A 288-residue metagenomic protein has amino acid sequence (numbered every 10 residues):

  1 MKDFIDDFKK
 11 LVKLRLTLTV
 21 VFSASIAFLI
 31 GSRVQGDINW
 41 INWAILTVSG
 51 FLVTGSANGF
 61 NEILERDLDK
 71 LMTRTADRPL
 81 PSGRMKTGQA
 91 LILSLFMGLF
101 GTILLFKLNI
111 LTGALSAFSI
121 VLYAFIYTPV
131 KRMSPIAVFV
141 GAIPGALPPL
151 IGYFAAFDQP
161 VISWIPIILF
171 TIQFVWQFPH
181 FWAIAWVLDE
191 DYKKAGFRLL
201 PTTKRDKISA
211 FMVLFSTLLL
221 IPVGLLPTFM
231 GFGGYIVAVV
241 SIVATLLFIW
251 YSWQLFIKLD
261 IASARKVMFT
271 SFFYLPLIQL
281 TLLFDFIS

Functional and structural regions predicted by a protein language model:
K2, L64-M85, W182-S209: Cytosolic, membrane-interface loops and tails of multi-pass inner-membrane proteins
F22-I26, R78-P81, F139-A156, M268-T281: Small-residue-rich segments of transmembrane alpha-helices in multi-pass membrane proteins, especially helix faces
F22-I30, Q35-R66, R74, G98 (+3 more regions): Membrane-embedded alpha-helical segments that form the functional core of polytopic membrane enzymes, especially those
L52-F60, V121-P129, F170-D189, I221 (+1 more regions): Transmembrane alpha-helical segments that form the membrane-embedded catalytic/substrate-channel core of multi-pass
R74-G113, R205-T228: Multi-pass membrane catalytic core of lipid/isoprenoid biosynthesis enzymes
K86, I208, I249-L277: Interfacial loop-to-transmembrane junctions
T87-D158: Intramembrane alpha-helical segments
L150-V161, L220-P227, Y274-S288: Hydrophobic alpha-helical transmembrane segments in multi-pass integral membrane proteins
